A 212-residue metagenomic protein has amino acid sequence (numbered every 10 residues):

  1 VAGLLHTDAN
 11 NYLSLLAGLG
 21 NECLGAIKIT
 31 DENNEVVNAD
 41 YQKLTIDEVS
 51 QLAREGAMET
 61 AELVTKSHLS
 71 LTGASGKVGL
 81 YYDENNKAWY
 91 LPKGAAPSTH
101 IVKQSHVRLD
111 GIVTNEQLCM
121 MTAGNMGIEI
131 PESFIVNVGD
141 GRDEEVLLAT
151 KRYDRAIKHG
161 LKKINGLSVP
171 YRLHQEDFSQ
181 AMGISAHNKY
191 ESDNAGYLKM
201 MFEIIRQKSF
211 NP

Functional and structural regions predicted by a protein language model:
V1-P212: Phosphate/dinucleotide-binding and metal-coordinating scaffold of catalytic cores in nucleotide-dependent enzymes
